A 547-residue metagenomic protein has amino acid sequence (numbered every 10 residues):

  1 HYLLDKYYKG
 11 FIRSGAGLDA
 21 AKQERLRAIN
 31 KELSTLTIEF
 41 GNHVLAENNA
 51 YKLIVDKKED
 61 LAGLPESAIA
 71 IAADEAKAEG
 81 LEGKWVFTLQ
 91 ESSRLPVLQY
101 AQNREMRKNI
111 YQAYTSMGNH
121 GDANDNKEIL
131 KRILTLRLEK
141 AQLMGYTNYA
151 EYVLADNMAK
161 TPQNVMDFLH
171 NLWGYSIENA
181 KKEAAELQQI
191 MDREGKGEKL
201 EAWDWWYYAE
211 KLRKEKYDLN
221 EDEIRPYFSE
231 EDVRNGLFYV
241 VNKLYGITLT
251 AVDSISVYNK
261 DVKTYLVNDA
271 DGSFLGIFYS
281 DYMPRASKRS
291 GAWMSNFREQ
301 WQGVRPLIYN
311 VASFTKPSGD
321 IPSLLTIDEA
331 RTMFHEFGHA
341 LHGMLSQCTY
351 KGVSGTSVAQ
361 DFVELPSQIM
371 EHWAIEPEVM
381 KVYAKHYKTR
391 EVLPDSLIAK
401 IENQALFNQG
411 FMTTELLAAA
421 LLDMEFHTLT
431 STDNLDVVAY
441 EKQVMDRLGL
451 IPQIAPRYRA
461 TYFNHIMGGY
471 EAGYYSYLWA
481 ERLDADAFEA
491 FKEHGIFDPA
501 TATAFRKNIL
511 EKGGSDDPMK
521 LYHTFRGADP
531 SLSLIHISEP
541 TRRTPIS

Functional and structural regions predicted by a protein language model:
Y2-V44: Extended, charged alpha-helical coiled-coil/arm scaffolds that mediate oligomerization and mechanical coupling in large
L3-L4, E32-T35, N42, A46-T88 (+8 more regions): Active-site-proximal, well-structured secondary-structure segments within enzyme catalytic domains
G15-L26, M117-R132, E139, L143-T147: A conserved hydrophobic secondary-structure block that centers on an alpha-helix together with its immediately flanking
D19, G145, V241, F337 (+4 more regions): Divalent metal-coordination and catalytic microenvironments
S323-L325, G343-I369: Post-HEXXH active-site segment of zinc metalloproteases
D328-G343: Active-site recognition of the HExxH zinc-binding catalytic motif
F334, F411-T428, P456, F463-E489: C-terminal substrate/ligand-recognition segments
I535-E539, R543-S547: Single conserved hydrophobic/aromatic residue that forms the stacking wall/gate of nucleotide- or nucleobase-binding
